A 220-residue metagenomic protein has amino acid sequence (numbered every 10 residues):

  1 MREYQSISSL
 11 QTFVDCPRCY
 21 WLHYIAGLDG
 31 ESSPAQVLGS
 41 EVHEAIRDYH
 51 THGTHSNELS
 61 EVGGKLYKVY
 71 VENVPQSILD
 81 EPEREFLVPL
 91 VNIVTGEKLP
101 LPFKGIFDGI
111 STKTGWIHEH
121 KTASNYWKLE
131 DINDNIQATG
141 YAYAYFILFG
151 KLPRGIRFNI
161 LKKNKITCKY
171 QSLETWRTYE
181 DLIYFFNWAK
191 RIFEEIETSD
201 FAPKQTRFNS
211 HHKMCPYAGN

Functional and structural regions predicted by a protein language model:
M1-T112: Metal-dependent nuclease catalytic cores that hydrolyze phosphodiester bonds in DNA/RNA, characterized by
Y4-Q5, L99, A144-N220: Metal-dependent nuclease catalytic regions and adjoining charged, substrate-binding loops involved in nucleic-acid end
Y24, E119-T122, I160: Residue-level recognition of conserved beta-strand positions in structured domain cores
A26, R47-T51, T122, F146-G150 (+1 more regions): Hydrophobic/aromatic-lined pockets within catalytic cores
D29, Y126-W127, N164-I166: Flexible loop/turn segments at secondary-structure boundaries
A35, W127, D131-N135, T175 (+1 more regions): Flexible, glycine- and charge-enriched loops at secondary-structure boundaries
L87-A138, F146: Non-catalytic protein-protein interaction segments used by genome-maintenance enzymes to assemble and couple activities
